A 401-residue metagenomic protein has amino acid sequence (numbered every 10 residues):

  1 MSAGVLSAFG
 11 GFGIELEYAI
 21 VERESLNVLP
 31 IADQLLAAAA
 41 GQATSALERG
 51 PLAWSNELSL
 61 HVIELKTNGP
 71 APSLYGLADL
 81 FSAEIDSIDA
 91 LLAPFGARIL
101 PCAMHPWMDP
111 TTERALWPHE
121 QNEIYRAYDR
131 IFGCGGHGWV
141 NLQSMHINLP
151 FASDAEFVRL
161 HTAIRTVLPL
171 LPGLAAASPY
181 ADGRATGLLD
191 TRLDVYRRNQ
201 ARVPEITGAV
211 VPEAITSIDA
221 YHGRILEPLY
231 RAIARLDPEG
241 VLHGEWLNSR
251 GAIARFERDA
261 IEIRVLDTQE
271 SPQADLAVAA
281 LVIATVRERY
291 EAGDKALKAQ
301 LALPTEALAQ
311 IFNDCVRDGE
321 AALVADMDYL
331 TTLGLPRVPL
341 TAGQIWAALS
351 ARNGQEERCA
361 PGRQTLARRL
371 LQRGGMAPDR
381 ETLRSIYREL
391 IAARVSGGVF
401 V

Functional and structural regions predicted by a protein language model:
M1-L80, S87, L91, G173 (+1 more regions): C-terminal accessory/tail domains of diverse enzymes
E57-M145: Well-ordered mid-protein domain cores that form the structural environment of catalytic cofactors
L77-F81, S153, L160: Residue-level preference for long, well-ordered alpha-helices that form the structural scaffold of enzyme catalytic
C102, P106-M108, I124-M145, L149 (+1 more regions): Metal-dependent DNA replication initiation modules
